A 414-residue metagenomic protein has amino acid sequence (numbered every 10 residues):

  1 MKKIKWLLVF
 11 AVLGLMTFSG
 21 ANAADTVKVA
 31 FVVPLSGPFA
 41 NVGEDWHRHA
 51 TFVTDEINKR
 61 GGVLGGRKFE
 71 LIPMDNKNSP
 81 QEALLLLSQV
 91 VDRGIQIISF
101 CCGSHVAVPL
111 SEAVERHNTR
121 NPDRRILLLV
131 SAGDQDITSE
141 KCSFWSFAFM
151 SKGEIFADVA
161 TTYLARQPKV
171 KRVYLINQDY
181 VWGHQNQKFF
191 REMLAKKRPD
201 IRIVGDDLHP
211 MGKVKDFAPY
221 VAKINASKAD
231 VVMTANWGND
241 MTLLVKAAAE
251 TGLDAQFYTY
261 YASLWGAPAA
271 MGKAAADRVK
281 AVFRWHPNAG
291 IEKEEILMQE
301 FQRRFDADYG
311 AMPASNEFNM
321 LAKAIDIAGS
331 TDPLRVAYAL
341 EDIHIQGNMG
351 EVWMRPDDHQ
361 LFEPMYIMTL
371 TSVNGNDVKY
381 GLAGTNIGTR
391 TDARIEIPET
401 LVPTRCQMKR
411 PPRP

Functional and structural regions predicted by a protein language model:
L8-T17: Bacterial N-terminal signal peptides
A24, R48-L71, A195-D200: Signal peptide-proximal N-terminal region of secreted/periplasmic/extracellular or secretory-lumen proteins
V27, H344, N348-P414: Solvent-exposed, acidic/polar segments of extracytosolic/periplasmic ligand-binding ectodomains
A30-A50, M74-Q81, H105, I176-Q185 (+2 more regions): Extracytoplasmic "Venus flytrap"
N41-R48, G61-I137, F149, H209-F217: Beta-alpha junction/loop-to-helix N-cap segments that form part of ligand/metal-binding clefts
E82-L85, Q135-D136, F144-T251, P287-I296: Extracellular/periplasmic Venus flytrap/periplasmic-binding protein
V90-S104, N121-V130, Y174-N177, K228-G238 (+4 more regions): Periplasmic-binding protein-like
S143, V245-E317, D326-T331, L382-R413: Extracellular/periplasmic periplasmic-binding protein-like sensory domains
